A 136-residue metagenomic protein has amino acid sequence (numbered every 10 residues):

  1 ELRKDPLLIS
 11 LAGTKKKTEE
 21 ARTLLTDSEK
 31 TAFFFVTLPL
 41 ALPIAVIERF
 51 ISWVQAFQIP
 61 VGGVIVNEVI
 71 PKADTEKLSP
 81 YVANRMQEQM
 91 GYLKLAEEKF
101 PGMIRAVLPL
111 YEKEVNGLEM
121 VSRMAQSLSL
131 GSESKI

Functional and structural regions predicted by a protein language model:
E1-P6: Basic, amphipathic N-terminal segments
S10-E19: A general structural motif
T18-I136: C-terminal lobe/tail of nucleotide-utilizing enzymes
